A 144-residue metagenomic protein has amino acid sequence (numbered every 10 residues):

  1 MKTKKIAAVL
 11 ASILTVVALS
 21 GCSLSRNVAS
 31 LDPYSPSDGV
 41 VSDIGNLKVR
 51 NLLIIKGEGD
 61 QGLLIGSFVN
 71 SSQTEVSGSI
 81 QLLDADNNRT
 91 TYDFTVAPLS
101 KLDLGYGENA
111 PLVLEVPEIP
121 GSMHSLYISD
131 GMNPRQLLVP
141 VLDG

Functional and structural regions predicted by a protein language model:
M1-L10: Bacterial N-terminal signal peptides that target proteins for export
V17-G21: C-terminal motif of bacterial Sec signal peptides marking the signal peptidase cleavage site
L24-E58: Transition segment at domain starts
G66-E75: Asparagine-centered strand-capping/turn motif at beta-strand->loop junctions
S79-Q81: Beta-strand signatures of extracellular beta-sandwich domains
A85-V116: Intrinsically disordered, low-complexity Pro/Gly/Ser/Thr-rich segments with frequent PxxP/GP/PP motifs and embedded
L112-G144: Terminal connector regions
